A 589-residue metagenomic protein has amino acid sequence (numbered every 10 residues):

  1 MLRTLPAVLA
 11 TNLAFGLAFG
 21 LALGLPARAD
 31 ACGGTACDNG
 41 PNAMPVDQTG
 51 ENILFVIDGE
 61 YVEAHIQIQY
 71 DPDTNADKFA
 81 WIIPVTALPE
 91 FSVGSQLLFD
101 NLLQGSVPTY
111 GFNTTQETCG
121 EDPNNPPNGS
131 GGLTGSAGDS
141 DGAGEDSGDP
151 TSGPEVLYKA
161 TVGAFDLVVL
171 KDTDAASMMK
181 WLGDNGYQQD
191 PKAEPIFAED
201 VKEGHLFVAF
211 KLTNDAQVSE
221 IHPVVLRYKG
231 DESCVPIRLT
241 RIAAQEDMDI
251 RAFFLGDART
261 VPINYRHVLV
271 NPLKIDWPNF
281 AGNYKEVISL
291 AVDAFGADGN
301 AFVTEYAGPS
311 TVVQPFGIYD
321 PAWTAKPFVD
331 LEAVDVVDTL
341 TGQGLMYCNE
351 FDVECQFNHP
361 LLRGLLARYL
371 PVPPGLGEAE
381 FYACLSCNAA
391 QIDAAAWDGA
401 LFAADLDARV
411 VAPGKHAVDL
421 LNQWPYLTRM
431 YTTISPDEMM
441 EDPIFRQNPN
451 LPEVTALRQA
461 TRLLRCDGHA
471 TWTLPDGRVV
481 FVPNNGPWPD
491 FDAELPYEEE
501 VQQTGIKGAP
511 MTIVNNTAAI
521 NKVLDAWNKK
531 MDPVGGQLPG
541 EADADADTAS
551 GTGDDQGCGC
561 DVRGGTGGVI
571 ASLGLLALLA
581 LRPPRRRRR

Functional and structural regions predicted by a protein language model:
M1-T4, R585-R589: Positively charged n-region of N-terminal signal peptides that target proteins for export
V8-G24, S572-L578: Bacterial N-terminal signal peptides
L23-A31: Sec/Tat signal peptide C-region and signal peptidase I cleavage site
D30-V46, Q189-A542: Accessory, solvent-exposed terminal regions and/or long lumenal/extracellular loops of proteins
T49-E51, F55-C119, M178-V208: Surface-exposed, glycine/proline- and aromatic-rich loop segments on solvent-exposed faces across compartments
P89, V93-V162, P360-G377, S386 (+6 more regions): A cross-kingdom signal targeting lumenal/periplasmic-facing segments of multi-pass membrane and secretory-pathway
A549-V569: Extracellular Ser/Thr-rich, low-complexity/disordered mucin-like segments
G567-R586: A cross-kingdom C-terminal cell-surface attachment/processing module
